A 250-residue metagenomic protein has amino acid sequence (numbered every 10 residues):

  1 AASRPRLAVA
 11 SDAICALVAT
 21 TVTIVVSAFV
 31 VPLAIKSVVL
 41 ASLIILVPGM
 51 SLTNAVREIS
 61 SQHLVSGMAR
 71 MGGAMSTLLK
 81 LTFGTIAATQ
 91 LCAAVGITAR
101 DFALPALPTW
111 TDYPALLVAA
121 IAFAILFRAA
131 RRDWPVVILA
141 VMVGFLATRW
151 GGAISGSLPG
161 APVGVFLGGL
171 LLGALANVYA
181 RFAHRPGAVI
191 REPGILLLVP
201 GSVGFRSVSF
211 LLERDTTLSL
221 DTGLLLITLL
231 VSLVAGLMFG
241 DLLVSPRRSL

Functional and structural regions predicted by a protein language model:
A1-V199, S207-L250: Alpha-helical transmembrane segments and their membrane-interface boundaries that form or gate the permeation pathway
